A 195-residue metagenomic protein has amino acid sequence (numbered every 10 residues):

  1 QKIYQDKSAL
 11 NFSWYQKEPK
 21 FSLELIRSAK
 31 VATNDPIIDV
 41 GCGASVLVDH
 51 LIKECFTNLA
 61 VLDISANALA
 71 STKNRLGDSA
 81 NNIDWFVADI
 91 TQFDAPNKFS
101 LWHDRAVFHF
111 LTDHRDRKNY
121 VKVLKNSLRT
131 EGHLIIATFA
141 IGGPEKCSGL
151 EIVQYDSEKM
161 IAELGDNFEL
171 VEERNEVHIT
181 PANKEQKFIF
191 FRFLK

Functional and structural regions predicted by a protein language model:
Q1-N97, L111-S127, H133-K195: Class I (Rossmann-like) S-adenosyl-L-methionine-dependent methyltransferase catalytic domain, capturing the SAM-binding
S100: Conserved acidic residues
H103: A conserved beta-strand element that flanks and buttresses the S-adenosyl-L-methionine
A106-F110: Short catalytic micro-motifs in class I SAM-dependent methyltransferases
